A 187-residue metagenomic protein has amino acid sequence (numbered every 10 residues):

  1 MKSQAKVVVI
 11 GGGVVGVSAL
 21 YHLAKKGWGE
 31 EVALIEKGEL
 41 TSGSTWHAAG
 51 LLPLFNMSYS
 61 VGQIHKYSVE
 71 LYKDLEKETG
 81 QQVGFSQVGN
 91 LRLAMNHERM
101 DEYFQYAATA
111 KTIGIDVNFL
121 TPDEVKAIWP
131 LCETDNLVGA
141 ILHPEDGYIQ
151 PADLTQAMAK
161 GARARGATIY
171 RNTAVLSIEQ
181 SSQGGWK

Functional and structural regions predicted by a protein language model:
M1-V15, A33: Beta1/beta-strand and adjacent pyrophosphate-binding region of the FAD-binding site in flavoprotein oxidoreductases
L20, A24-K25, G161-R163: Gly/Ala-rich phosphate-binding loop of Rossmann-like dinucleotide-binding domains, activating on the conserved
A24-W46: Glycine-rich FAD pyrophosphate-binding loop
W28, T79, I113, A164-R165: Helix C-cap/helix->beta junction micro-motif
E36, T121-P122, R171-T173: Short loop/edge segments at beta-strand edges and connector loops that shape dinucleotide/nucleotide cofactor-binding
G50-I128: Dinucleotide-binding Rossmann-like beta1-alpha1 core, especially the glycine-rich loop that anchors the ADP
E98, W129-L137, E179-K187: A short, glycine/Asx- and small/polar-enriched loop/turn that sits immediately N-terminal to a beta-strand
I141-K187: Helical element adjacent to the flavin cofactor pocket in flavoenzyme catalytic cores
